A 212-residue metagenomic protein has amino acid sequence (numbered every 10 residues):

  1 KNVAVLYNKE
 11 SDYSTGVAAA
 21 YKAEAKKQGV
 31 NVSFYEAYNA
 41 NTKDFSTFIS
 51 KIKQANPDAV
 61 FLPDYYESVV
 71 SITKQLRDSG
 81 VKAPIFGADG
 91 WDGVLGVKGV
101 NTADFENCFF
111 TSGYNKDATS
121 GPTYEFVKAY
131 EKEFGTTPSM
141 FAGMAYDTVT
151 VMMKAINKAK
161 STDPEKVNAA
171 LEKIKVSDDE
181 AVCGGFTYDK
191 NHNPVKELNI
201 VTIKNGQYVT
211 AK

Functional and structural regions predicted by a protein language model:
K1-K212: Extracytosolic ligand-binding ectodomains
